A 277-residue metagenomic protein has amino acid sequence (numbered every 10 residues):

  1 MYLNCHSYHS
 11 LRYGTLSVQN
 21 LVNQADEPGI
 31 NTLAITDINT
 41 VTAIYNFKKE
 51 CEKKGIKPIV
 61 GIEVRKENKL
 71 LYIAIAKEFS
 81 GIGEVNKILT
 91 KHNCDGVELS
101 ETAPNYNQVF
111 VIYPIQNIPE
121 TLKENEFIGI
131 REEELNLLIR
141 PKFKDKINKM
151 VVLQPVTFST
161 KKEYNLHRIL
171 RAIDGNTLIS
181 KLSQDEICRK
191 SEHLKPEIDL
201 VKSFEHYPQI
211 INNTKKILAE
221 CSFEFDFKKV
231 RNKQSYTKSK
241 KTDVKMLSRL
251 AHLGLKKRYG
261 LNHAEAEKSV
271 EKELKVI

Functional and structural regions predicted by a protein language model:
Y2-T32, I38-V152, V156, K162-I173 (+2 more regions): Extended substrate/RNA-proximal surfaces in nucleic-acid metabolism proteins
Y2-Y8, G29-A34, N125-I130, K195-L200 (+2 more regions): Glycine- and acidic
L11, I75, S159, H193 (+3 more regions): Hydrophobic alpha-helical scaffolding
Q24, N46, D174-T177, I187-S191 (+1 more regions): Short, surface-exposed, charged/polar-biased interaction segments
K57-E63, F158-A219: Phosphate/diphosphate-binding loops
V64-L70, N86-C94, T160, S180-P196 (+1 more regions): Short, surface-exposed, charge-dense and proline/glycine-enriched linear segments
V151, C188-I198, F225-Q234: Short acidic (Asp/Glu) and glycine-rich catalytic loops that position anionic groups and cofactors
H206-V276: Non-catalytic structural connector segments
